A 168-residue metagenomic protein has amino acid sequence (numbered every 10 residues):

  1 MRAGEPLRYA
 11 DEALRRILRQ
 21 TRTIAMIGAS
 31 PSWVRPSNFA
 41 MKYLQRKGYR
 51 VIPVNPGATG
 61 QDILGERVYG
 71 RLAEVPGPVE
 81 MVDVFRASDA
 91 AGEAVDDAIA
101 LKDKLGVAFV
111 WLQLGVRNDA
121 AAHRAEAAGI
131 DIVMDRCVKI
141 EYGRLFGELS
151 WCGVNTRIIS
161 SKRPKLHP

Functional and structural regions predicted by a protein language model:
M1-Q20: Short N-terminal or domain-adjacent regulatory/targeting segments
P6-A10, Q61-G77, V84-V95: Glycine-rich, highly charged phosphate/nucleotide-binding loops
V34, K42-D62: NAD(P)-binding Rossmann-fold cofactor-contacting core
K47-Y49, K102-A108, A128-I130: A short helix->loop->beta-strand "cap" motif at the edges of active sites that frequently abuts
A90-Q113: Rossmann-fold NAD(P) dinucleotide-binding segment
L114-I140: Rossmann-fold NAD(P)-binding glycine/threonine-rich loop
E141-P168: A charged, well-structured terminal subsegment
